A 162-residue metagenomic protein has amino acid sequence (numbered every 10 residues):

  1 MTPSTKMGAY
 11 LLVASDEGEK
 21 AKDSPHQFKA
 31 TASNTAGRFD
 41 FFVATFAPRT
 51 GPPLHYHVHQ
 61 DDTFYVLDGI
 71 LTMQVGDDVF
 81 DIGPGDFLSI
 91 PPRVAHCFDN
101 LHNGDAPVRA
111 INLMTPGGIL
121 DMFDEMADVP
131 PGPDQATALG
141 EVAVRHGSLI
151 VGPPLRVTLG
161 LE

Functional and structural regions predicted by a protein language model:
M1-F39, G132-E162: A short, N-terminal "cap"/entry segment at the start of jelly-roll beta-barrel domains of the cupin/DSBH fold
L12-A14, N34, D77-A95: Short acidic-glycine-tyrosine-enriched beta hairpin
H26-F28, F42-H57: Conserved short histidine dyad/triad with adjacent acidic residue
T50, L71, F80, C97 (+2 more regions): Hydrophobic small-molecule pocket/channel-lining residues, especially in calycin-type beta-barrels
H59-L71, G76, G85: Glycine- and acidic-residue-biased ligand/ion/polar-headgroup-sensing regions
T72, P84, P92-L120: Ligand-binding loop in jelly-roll beta-barrel domains
L101, E125-M126: Residue-level signal for well-ordered alpha-helical positions
